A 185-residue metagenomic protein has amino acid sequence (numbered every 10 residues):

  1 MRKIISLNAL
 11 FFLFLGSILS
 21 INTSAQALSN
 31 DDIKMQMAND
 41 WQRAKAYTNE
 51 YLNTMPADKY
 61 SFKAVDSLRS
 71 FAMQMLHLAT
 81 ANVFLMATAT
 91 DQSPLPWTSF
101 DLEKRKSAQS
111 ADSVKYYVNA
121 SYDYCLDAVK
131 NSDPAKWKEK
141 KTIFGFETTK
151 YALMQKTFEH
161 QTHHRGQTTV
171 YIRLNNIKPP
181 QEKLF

Functional and structural regions predicted by a protein language model:
M1-N30: Bacterial Sec-dependent N-terminal signal peptides
A27-A46: Short N-terminal segments immediately surrounding and downstream of signal-peptide cleavage
A27-D32, L95-S107: Acidic/histidine-rich, surface-exposed loop or edge segments in extracytoplasmic proteins
A38-Q42, N49, K59-L102, T142-F185: Short, contiguous alpha-helical
Q42, A46, T80, Y116-N119 (+1 more regions): A broad detector of short, well-ordered amphipathic alpha-helices that serve as recognition/interaction surfaces
Y47, Y51-L52, M86, Y124 (+1 more regions): Well-ordered alpha-helical scaffold segments within catalytic/enzyme domains
K106-K140, A152-H160: Acidic/histidine-rich alpha-helical segments that form the ligand environment of transition-metal centers
